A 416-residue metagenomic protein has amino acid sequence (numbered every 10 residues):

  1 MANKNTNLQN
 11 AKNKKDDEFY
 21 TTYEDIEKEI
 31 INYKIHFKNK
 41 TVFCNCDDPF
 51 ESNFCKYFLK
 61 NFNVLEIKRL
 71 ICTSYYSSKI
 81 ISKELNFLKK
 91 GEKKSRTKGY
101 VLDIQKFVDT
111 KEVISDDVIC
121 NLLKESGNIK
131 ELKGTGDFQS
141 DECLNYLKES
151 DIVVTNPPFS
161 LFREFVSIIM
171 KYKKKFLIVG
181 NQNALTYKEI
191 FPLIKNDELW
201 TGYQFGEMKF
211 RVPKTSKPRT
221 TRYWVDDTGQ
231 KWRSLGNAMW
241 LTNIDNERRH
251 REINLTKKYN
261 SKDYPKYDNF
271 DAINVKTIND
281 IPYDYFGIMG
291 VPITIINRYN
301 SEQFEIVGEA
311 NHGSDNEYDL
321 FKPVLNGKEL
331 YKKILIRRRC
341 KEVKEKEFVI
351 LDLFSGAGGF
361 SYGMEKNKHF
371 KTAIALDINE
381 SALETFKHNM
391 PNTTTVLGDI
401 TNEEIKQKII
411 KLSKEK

Functional and structural regions predicted by a protein language model:
M1-K344, L383-P391, T401-I409: Class I S-adenosyl-L-methionine-dependent methyltransferase catalytic core
K346-L353, A357-K416: Core alpha/beta nucleotide-donor-binding catalytic domains of modification enzymes
